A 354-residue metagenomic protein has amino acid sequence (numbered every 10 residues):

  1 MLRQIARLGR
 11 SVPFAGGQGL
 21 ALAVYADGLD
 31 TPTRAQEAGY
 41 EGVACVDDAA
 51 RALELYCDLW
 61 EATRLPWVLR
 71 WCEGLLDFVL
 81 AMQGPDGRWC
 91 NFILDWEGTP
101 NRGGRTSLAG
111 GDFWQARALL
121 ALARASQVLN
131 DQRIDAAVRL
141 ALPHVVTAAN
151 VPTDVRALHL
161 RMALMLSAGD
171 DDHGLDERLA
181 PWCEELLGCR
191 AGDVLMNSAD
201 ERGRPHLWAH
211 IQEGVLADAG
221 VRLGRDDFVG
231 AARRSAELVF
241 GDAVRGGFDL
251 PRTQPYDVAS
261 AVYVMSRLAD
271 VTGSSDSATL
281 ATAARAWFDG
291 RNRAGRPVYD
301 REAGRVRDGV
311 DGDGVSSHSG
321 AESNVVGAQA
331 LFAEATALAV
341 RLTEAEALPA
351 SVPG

Functional and structural regions predicted by a protein language model:
M1-R51, A62-R105, V128, Q132-A136 (+3 more regions): Low-complexity, Ser/Thr/Pro/Gly-enriched N-terminal "stalk/linker" regions
I5, V79, L122, L142-V145 (+4 more regions): Buried hydrophobic core positions in alpha-solenoid tandem helical repeats
A6-P13, L223-H318, L338-G354: Non-catalytic carbohydrate-binding regions of carbohydrate-active enzymes
G16-E41, G87-G110, L158-G169, G192-V215 (+2 more regions): Carbohydrate-binding/catalytic loop surfaces
G42-W60, C72, G110-S126, P152-S167 (+3 more regions): Well-ordered alpha-helical segments within folded domains of soluble proteins
W60-E73, A125-R139, M165-E184, A217-R233 (+2 more regions): Structural helix-adjacent loops and short alpha-helical linkers that scaffold large soluble proteins
Q132-A157, R161: Asp-box/WD-like beta-propeller blade repeats and closely related beta-sheet repeat scaffolds
A163, L175-A243: Active-site cradle of extracellular carbohydrate-active enzymes
